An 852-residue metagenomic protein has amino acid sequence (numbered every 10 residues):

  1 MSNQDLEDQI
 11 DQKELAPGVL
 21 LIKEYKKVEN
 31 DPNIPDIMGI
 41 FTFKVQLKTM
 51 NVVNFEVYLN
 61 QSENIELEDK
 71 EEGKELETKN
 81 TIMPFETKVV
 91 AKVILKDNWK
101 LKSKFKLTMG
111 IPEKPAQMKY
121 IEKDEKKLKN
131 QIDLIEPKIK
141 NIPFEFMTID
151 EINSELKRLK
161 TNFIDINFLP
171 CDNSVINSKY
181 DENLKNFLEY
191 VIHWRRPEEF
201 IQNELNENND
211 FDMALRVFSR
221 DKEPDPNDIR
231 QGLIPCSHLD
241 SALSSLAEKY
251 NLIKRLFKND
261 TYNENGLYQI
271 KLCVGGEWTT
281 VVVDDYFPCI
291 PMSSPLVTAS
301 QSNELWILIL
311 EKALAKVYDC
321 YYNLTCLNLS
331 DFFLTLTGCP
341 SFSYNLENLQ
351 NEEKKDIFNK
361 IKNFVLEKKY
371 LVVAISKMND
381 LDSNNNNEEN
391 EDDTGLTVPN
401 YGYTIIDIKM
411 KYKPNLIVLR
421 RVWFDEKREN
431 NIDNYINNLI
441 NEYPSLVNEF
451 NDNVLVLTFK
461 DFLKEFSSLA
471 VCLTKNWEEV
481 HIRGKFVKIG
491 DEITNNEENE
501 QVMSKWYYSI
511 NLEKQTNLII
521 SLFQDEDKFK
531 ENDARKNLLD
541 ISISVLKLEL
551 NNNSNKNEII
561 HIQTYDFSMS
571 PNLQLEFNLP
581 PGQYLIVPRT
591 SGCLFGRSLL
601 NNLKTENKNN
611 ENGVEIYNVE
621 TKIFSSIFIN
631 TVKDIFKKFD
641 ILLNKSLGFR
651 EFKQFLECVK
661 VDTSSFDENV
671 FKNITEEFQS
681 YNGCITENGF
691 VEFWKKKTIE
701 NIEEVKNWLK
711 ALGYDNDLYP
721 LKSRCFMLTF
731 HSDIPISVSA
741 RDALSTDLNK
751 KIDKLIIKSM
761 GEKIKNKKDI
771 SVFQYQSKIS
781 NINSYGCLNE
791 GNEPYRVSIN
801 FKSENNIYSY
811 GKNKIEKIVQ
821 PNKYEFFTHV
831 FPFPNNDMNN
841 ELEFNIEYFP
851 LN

Functional and structural regions predicted by a protein language model:
M1-Q4: Universal eukaryotic N-terminal targeting presequences
D8-F41, Q46-F55, N60-N644, F649-E668 (+4 more regions): Structured alpha-helical subdomains that flank or immediately precede key functional sites
